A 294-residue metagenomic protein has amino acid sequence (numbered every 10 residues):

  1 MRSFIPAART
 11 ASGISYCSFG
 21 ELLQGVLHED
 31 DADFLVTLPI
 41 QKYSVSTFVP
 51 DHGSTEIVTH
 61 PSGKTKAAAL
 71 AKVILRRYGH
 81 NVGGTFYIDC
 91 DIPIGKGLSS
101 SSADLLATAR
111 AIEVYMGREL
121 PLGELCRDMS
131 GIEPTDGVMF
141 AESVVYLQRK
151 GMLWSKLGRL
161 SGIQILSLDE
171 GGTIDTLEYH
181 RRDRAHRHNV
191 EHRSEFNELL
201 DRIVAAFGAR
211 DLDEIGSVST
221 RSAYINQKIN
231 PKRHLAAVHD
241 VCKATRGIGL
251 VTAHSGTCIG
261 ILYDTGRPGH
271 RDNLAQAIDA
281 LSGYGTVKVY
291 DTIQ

Functional and structural regions predicted by a protein language model:
M1-K96: ATP-binding N-lobe of GHMP and related small-molecule kinases
A8-S15, Q164-D169, D291: Short amphipathic
P50, E170, I261-T265: Short beta-strand-to-loop capping motifs
Y78-T85, I112-D128, P268-L274: Phosphate-handling active-site elements
K96-L122, V138: DPxDG-like acidic metal-binding loop motif
L120-I163, A236-H239: Alpha/beta catalytic cores of group-transfer enzymes, especially the acyltransferase/condensing modules of polyketide
I165-R233: Acyltransferase
G208-Q294: Glycine-rich, charge-dense phosphate/pyrophosphate-binding loop(s) and the adjacent flexible "lid"/catalytic subdomain
